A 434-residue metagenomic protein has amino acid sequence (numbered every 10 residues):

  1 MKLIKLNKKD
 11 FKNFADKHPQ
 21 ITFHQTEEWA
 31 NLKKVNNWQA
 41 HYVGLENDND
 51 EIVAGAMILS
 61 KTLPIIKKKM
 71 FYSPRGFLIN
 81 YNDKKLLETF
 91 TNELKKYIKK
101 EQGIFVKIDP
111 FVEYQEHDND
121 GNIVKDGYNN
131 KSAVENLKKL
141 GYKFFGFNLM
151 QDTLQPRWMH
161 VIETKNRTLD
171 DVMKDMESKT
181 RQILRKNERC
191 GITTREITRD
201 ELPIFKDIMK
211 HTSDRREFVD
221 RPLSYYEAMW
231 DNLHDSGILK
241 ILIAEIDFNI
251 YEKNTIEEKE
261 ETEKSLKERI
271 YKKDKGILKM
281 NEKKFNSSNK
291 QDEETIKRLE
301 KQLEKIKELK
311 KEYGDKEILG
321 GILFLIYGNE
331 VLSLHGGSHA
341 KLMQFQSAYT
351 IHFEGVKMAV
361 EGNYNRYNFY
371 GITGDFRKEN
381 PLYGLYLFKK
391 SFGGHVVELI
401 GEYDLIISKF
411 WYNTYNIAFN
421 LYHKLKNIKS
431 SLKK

Functional and structural regions predicted by a protein language model:
L3-N49, V53-I66, Q115, G141-P156 (+1 more regions): A conserved beta-strand-loop-helix scaffold within acyl/acetyltransferase catalytic domains
N31, Y42, K310-K311, G371-K434: C-terminal catalytic domain of photolyase/cryptochrome flavoproteins, centering on the FAD-binding pocket
N47, I66-K67, F77-N119, K125-Y128 (+2 more regions): Intrinsically disordered, low-complexity, positively biased terminal segments
K67-D152, L319-G321, L325-F392: Acyl-donor binding region in acyl/amide transferases
P74, S224-Y226, E354, F419-N420: Juxtamembrane/interface motifs at transmembrane-helix termini
G103, L239, Y364, V397-E398: Secondary-structure boundary/capping residues
P110-F111, F147-M150, I197-D200, G371 (+1 more regions): Acidic carboxylate-rich catalytic motifs and surrounding loops in phosphoryl-/glycosyl-chemistry enzymes
G121-S132, Q155-D171, K409-K434: A short, hydrophobic/aromatic-rich structural module that often spans a beta strand with its adjoining loop
